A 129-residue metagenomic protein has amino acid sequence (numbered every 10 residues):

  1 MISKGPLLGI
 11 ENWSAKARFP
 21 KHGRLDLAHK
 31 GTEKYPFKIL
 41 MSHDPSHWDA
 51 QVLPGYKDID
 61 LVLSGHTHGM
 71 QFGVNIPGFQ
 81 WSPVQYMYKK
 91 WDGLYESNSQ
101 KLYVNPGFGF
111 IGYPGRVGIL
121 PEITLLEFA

Functional and structural regions predicted by a protein language model:
M1-A129: Soluble catalytic domains of enzymes that build or remodel membrane lipids, polysaccharides, and related
